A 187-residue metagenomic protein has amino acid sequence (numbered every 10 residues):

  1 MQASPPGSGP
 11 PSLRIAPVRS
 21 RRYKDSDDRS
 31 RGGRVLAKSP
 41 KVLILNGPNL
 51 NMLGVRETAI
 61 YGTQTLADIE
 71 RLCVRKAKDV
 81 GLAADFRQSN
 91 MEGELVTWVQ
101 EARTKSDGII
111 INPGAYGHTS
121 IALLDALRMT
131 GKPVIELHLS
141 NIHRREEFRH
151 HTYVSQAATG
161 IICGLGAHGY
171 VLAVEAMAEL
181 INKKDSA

Functional and structural regions predicted by a protein language model:
P48-L50, G114-G117, S140-I142: Short glycine-rich anion-binding loops that position phosphate/pyrophosphate groups of nucleotides and phosphorylated
L53-A67: Glycine- and acidic-residue-enriched helix-capping/strand-helix junction motifs
A83-G93: Short beta->alpha junction loops
A102-I109: Short acidic/histidine-rich motifs immediately flanking catalytic phosphotransfer sites in two-component signaling
S120-T130: Short Gly/Thr/Asp-enriched flexible loops that form oxyanion-binding sites at enzyme active sites
R128-R145: Short, acidic/small-residue loops that bind anionic groups at enzyme active sites
H143-A187: Short, glycine-/small-residue-rich phosphate/pyrophosphate-handling segment
